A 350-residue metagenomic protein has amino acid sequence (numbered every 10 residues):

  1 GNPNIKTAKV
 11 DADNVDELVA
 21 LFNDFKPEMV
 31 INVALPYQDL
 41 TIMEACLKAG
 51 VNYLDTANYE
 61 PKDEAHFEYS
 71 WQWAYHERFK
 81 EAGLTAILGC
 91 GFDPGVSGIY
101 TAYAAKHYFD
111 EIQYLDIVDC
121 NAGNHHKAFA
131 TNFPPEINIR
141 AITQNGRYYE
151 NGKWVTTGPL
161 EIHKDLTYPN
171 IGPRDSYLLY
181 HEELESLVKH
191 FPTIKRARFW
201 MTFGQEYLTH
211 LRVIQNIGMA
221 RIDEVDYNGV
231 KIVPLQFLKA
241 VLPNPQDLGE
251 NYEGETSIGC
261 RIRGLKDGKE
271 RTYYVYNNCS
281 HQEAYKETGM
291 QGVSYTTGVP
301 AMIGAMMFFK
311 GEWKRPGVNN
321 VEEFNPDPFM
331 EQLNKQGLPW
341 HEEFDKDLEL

Functional and structural regions predicted by a protein language model:
P3, D24-M29, A49: Short acidic/histidine-rich motifs immediately flanking catalytic phosphotransfer sites in two-component signaling
V10-P27, A34, Q38: Conserved Rossmann-fold cofactor-binding substructure of NAD(P)-dependent oxidoreductases
V30-I31, L54, I87: Structural detector of well-ordered beta-strand residues that form the stable sheet scaffold of enzyme domains
L35-P36, A45-E68: ADP-ribose/adenylate-binding Rossmann-like module
A57-T85: Rossmann-fold NAD(P)-binding glycine/threonine-rich loop
Y75-A122, A305: Adenosine-phosphate binding glycine-rich loop
K106-L350: C-terminal catalytic/substrate-binding lobe primarily of soluble NAD(P)-dependent oxidoreductases
